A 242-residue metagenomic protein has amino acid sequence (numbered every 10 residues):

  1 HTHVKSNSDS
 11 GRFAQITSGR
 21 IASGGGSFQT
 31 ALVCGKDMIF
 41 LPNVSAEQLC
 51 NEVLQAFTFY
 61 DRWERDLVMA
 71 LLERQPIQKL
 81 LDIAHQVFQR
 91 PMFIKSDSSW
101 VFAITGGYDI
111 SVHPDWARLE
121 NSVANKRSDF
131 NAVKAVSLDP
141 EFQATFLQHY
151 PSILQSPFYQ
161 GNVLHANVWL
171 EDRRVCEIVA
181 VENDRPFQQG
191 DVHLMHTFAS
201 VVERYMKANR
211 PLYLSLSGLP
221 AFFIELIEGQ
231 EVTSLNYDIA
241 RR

Functional and structural regions predicted by a protein language model:
H1-R242: Hydrophobic, helix-rich cores of sensory/ligand-binding and other regulatory modules that couple small-molecule
